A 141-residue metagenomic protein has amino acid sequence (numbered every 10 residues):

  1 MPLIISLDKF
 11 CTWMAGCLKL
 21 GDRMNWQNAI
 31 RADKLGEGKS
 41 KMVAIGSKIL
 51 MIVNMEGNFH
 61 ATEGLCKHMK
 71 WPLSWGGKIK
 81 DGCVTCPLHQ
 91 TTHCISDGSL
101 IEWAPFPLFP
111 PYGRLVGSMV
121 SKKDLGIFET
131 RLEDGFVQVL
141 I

Functional and structural regions predicted by a protein language model:
M1-P2, C86: Intrinsic-disorder/low-complexity coil detector
P2-F10: Extreme N-terminal basic, low-complexity initiation segments that serve as generic localization/processing leaders
M14, L18-D81, S99, P111-I141: N-terminal pre-ligand scaffold of iron-sulfur
C66, C86-H89: Short cysteine clusters
H93-G98: Short metal-binding segments enriched for Cys and/or His
